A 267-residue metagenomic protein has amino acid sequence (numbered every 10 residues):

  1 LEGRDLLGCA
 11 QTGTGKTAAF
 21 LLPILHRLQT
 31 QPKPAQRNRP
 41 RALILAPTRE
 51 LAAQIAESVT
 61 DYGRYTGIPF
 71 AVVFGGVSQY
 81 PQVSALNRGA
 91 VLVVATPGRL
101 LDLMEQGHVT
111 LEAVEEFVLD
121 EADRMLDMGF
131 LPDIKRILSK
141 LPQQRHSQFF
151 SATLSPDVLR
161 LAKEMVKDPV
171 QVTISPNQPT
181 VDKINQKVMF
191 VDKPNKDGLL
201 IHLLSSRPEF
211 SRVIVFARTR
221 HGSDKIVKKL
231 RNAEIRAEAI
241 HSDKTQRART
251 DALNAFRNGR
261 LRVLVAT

Functional and structural regions predicted by a protein language model:
L1-T267: Conserved helicase RecA-like core
